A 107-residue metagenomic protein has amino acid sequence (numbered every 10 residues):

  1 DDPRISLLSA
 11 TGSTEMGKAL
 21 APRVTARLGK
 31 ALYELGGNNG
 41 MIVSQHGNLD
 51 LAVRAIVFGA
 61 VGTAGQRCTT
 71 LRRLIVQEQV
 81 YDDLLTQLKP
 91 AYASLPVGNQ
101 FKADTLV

Functional and structural regions predicted by a protein language model:
D1-S9: A structured beta-alpha segment of the ubiquitous adenosine-cofactor-binding alpha/beta core
L7, S13-V107: ALDH superfamily catalytic-core signature
